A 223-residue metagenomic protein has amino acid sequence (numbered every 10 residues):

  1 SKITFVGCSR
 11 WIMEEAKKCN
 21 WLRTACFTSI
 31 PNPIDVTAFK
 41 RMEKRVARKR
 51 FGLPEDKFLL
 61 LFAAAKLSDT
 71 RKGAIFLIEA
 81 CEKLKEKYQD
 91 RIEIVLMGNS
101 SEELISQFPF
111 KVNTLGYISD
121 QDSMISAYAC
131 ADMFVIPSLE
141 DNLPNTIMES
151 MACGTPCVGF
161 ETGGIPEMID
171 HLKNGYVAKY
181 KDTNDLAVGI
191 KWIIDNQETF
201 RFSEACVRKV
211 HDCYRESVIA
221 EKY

Functional and structural regions predicted by a protein language model:
S1-S29, I34-A38: A short, active-site helix/loop in glycosyltransferases that binds the activated sugar's phosphate group
P54-K72, I78-C81: Conserved donor-binding/catalytic core segment of Leloir-type glycosyltransferases
G98-I125: Nucleotide-activated donor-binding/catalytic signature segment of Leloir-type glycosyltransferases, i.e., the conserved
S126-A131: Short alpha-helical donor nucleotide-sugar binding micro-motif in glycosyltransferases
L139: Aromatic "clamp/platform" in nucleotide-sugar-dependent glycosyltransferases that forms part of the donor/acceptor
P156-G159: Short hydrophobic beta-strand element within catalytic cores of glycosyltransferases and related nucleotide-activated
H171-L172, Y176-T183, W192-Q197: Conserved acidic donor-binding segment of nucleotide-sugar-dependent glycosyltransferases
E198-C213: A short, well-ordered alpha-helix in the C-terminal region of glycosyltransferases
